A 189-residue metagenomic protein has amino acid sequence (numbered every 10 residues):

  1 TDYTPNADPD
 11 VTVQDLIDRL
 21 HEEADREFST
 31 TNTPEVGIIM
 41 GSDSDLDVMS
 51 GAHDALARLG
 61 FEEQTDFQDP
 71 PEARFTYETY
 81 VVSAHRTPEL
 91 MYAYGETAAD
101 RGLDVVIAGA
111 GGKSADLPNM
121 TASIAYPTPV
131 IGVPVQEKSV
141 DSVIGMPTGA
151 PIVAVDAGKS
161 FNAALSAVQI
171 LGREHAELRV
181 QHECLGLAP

Functional and structural regions predicted by a protein language model:
D2, E35-S42, E78-Y80, D104-G109 (+1 more regions): Short glycine-rich or small-residue beta-strand-to-loop segments that form or flank ligand, phosphate, metal/Fe-S
Y3-T33: Short N-terminal or domain-adjacent regulatory/targeting segments
A24-R86: Glycine-rich phosphate/diphosphate-binding loop of Rossmann-like nucleotide-binding domains
D45-M49, P88-M91, K113-M120, S139-V140 (+1 more regions): Short glycine/serine/threonine-rich phosphate/pyrophosphate-binding segments that cradle anionic phosphate groups
R74-R101, V105, Q136-M146: Glycine-rich oxoanion-binding loops at beta->alpha junctions
E89-P134: Glycine-rich phosphate-binding loop
T121-G158, R179-E183: Short, acidic/small-residue loops that bind anionic groups at enzyme active sites
A157-P189: A charged, well-structured terminal subsegment
